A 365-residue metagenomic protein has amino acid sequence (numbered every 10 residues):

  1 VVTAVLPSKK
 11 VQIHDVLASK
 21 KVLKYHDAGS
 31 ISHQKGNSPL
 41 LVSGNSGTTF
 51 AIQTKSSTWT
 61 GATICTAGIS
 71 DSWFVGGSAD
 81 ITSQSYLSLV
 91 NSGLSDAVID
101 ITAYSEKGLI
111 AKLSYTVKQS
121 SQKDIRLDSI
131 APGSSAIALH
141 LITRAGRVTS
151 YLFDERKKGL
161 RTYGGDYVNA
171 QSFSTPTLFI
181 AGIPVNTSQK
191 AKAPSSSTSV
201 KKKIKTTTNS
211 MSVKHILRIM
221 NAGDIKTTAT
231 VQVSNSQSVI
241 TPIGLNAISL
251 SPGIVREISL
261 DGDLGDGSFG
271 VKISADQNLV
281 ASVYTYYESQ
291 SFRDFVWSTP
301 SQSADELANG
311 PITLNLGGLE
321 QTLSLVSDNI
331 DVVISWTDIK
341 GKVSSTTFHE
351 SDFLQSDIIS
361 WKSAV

Functional and structural regions predicted by a protein language model:
V1-L6, T49-V90, V148-A222, L279-N329: Conserved functional hotspot residues at active sites or interaction interfaces
A4-L23, D261-V365: C-terminal functional regions that serve as terminal interaction/effector modules
A4-P7, D15-V16, Y86-I110, T143 (+3 more regions): Short acidic, flexible loop segments centered on an aromatic residue
S8-L89, D96-L113: Post-signal peptide N-terminal segment of secreted/secretory-pathway proteins
L17-N37, K107-A138, S238-D266, D338-A364: Intrinsically disordered, low-complexity Pro/Gly/Ser/Thr-rich segments with frequent PxxP/GP/PP motifs and embedded
Q34-T60, S88-L94, K118-G165, D263-Q290 (+1 more regions): Hydrophobic, ordered structural segments
K35, D80, S92, K118 (+7 more regions): Surface-exposed coil/turn segments at beta-strand junctions on protein surfaces, enriched
L127-D128, A136-A138, G165-S172, I183 (+6 more regions): Extended non-catalytic domains of envelope/secretory-pathway proteins
